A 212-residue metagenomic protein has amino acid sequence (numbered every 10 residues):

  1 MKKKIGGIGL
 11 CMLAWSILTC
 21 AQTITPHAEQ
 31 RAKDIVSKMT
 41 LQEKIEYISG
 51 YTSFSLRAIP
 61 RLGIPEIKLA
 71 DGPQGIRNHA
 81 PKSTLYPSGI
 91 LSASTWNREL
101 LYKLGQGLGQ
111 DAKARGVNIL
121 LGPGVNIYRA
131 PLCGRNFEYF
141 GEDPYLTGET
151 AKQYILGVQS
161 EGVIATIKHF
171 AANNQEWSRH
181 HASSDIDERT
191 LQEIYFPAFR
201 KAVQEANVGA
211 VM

Functional and structural regions predicted by a protein language model:
M1-P26: Bacterial Sec-dependent N-terminal signal peptides
I17-M212: Glycoside hydrolase catalytic-domain context in secreted enzymes
